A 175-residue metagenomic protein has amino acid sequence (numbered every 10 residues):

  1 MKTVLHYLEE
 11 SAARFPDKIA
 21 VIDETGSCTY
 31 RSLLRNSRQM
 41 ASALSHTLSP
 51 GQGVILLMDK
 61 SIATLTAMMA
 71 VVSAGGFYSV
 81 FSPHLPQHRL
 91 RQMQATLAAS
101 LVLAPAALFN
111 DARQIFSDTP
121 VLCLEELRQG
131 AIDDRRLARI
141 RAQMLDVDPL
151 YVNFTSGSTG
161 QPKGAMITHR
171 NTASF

Functional and structural regions predicted by a protein language model:
M1-N171: Carrier-protein-dependent adenylate-forming modules in NRPS/ANL systems
F175: Conserved N-terminal segment of class I S-adenosyl-L-methionine
